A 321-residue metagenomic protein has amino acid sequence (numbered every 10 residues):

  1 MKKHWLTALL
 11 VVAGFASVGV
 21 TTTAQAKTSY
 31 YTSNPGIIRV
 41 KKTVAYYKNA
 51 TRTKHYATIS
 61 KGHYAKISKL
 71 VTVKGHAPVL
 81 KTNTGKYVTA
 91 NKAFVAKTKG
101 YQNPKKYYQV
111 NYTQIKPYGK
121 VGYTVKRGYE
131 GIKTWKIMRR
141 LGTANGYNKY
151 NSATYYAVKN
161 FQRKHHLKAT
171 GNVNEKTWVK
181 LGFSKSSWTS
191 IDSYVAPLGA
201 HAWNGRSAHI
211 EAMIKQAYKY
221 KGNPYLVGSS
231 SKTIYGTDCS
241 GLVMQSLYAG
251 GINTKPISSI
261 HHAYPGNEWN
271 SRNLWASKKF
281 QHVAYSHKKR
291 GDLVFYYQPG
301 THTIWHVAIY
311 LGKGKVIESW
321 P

Functional and structural regions predicted by a protein language model:
M1-A26: Sec-dependent N-terminal signal peptides of Gram-positive bacterial secreted proteins and lipoproteins
A26-A144: Beta-loop motif signature
N83-A90, F94-A96, Q102, Y155-K168 (+1 more regions): Active-site-adjacent structural elements in enzyme catalytic domains
K120-G128, T143-N148, H166-A169, L198-R206 (+1 more regions): Second-shell loop/turn segments in exported
T124-F183, K255, Y310: Short acidic, glycine/serine/threonine-rich helix-capping segments at coil-helix boundaries
T134-M138, Y155-V158, W178, I210-Y218 (+2 more regions): Extracytoplasmic/secreted envelope proteins and their assembly/folding machinery, especially bacterial periplasmic
S186-K255, T303-H306: N-terminal capping segments
N253-P321: ...with weaker cross-activation on analogous glycine-rich loops/strands in unrelated enzymes
